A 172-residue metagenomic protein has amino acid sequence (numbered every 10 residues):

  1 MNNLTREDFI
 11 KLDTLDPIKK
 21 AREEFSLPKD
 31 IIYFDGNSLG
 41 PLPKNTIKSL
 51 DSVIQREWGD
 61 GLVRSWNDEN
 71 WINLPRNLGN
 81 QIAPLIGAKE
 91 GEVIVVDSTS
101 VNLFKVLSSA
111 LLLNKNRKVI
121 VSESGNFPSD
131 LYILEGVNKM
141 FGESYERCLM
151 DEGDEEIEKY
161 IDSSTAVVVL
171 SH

Functional and structural regions predicted by a protein language model:
M1-H172: Pyridoxal 5′-phosphate
